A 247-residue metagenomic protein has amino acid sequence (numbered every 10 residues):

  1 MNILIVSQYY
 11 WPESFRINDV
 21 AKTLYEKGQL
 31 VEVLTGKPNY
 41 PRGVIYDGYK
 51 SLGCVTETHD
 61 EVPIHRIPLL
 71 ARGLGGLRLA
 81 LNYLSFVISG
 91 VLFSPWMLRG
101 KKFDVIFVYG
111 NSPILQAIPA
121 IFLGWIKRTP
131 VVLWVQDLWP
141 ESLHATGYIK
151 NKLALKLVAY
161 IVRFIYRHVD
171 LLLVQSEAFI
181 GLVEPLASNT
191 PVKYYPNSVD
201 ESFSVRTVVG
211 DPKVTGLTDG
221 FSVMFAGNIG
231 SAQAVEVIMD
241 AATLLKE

Functional and structural regions predicted by a protein language model:
M1-D60: N-terminal subdomain of nucleotide-sugar transferases
Q8, A71-R78, G100-K101, I126-V162 (+1 more regions): Acceptor-binding helix/loop patch of EC 2.4 sugar-transfer enzymes, predominantly nucleotide-sugar-dependent
S14, A80-P95, V105-Q136, E141: An aromatic- and histidine-rich active-site surface loop
T35-L98: A conserved catalytic-core segment of Leloir-type glycosyltransferases
K37, A178, Y195-S198: Carbohydrate-associated surface elements
L115-I118, F122-I126, K152-L172: Membrane-proximal helix-turn-helix segments that form the acceptor-binding/catalytic region of lipid-linked
Y194, S198-V214, A234: Acidic anion/phosphate-binding donor-loop and adjacent secondary structure in glycosyltransferase catalytic cores
V199, V214-Q233, M239-T243: Conserved donor-binding/catalytic core segment of Leloir-type glycosyltransferases
